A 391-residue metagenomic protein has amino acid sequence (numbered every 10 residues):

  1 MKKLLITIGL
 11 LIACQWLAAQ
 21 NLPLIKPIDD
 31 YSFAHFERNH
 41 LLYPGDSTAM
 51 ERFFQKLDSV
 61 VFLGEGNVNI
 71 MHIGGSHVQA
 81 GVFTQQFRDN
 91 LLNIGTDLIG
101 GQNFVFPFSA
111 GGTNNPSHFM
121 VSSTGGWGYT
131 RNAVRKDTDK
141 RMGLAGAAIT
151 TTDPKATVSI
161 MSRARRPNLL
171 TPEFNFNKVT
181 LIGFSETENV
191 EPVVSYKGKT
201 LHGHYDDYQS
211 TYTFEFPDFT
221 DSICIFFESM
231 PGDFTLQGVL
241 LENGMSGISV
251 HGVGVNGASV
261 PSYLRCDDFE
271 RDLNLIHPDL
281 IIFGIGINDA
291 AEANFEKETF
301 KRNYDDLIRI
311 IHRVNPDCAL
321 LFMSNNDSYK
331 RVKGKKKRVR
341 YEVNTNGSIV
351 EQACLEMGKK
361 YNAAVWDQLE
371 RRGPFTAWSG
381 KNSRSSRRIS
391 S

Functional and structural regions predicted by a protein language model:
M1-I28: Bacterial Sec-dependent N-terminal signal peptides
A18-S59: Sec-dependent signal peptide cleavage junction
G45-V60, Y263-L275, R302-I310, I349-Q352 (+1 more regions): Alpha-helical scaffolding within the catalytic cores of extracellular/periplasmic polymer-degrading hydrolases
G66-N69, S246-S249, I276-I281, N315-L320 (+1 more regions): Loop/turn elements at helix/coil->beta-strand transitions in domains of secreted/extracellular proteins
I73-S76, G252-G257, F283-N288, M323-D327 (+1 more regions): Active-site-proximal beta-strand/loop segments in catalytic clefts of secreted hydrolases
Q79-S195, H204-R302: Conserved SGNH/GDSL esterase-like catalytic core that processes O-acyl groups on lipids and polysaccharides
D267, S328-S391: Catalytic His-Asp segment of secreted/periplasmic serine-dependent ester chemistry enzymes
L280-G286, Y304-H312, A319-S324: Conserved, well-ordered alpha-helix/loop/beta-strand core segments that scaffold catalytic motifs
